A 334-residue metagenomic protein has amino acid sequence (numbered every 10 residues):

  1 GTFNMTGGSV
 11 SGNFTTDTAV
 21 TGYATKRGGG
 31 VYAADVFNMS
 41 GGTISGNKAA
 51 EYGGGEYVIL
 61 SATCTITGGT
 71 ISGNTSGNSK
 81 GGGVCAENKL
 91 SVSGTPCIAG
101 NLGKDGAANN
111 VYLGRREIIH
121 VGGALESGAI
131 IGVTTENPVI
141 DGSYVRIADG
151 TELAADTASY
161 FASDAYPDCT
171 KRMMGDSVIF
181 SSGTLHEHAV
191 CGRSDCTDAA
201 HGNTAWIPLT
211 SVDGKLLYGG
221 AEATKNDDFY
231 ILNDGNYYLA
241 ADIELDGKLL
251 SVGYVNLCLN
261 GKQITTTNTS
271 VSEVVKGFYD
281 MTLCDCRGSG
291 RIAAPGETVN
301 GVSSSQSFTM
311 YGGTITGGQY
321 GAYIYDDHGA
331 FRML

Functional and structural regions predicted by a protein language model:
G1, G30-D35, V58-S61, E244-N256 (+3 more regions): Extracellular beta-strand-rich solenoid/capping regions of secreted or surface-exposed proteins that bind or remodel
F3-R27, S40-Y52, T63, T67-K80 (+6 more regions): Beta-strand-rich solenoid/repeat architectures in extracellular/passenger domains of polysaccharide-targeting enzymes
N4, V10, N236-Y238, K248-L249 (+1 more regions): Solvent-exposed loop/turn and edge beta-strand elements of beta-rich ligand-binding domains
T25-K26, A34-V36, A50-Y52, S61 (+4 more regions): Short, solvent-exposed linear patches
L90-G100, I118-A124, N226-L232, E244-V252 (+4 more regions): Short, T/G/N/S-enriched strand-turn elements that build extracellular solenoid repeat scaffolds
S93-I231: Extracellular/surface-exposed low-complexity segments
